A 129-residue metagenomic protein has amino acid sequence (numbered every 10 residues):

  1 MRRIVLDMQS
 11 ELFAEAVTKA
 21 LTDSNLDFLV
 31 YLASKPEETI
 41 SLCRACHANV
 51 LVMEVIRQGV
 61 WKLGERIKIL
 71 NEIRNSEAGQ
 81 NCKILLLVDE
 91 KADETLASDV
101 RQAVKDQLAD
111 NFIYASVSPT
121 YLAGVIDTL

Functional and structural regions predicted by a protein language model:
D7-Q9: Conserved acidic carboxylate
E11-L32, P36: Two-component/phosphorelay signaling modules centered on CheY-like receiver
S34-V50, Q58-V60: Acidic, metal-coordinating helix/loop segments flanking the phosphotransfer/catalytic sites of two-component signaling
N49, E77-L85: His-Asp phosphorelay/catalytic-motif detector in bacterial-type signaling
L51-E77, T95-D99: Conserved phosphotransfer microenvironments
G64-K68, V88-N111: Alpha4 helix (beta4-alpha4-beta5 surface) of REC/receiver domains from two-component response regulators
Y114-I126: C-terminal output helix
